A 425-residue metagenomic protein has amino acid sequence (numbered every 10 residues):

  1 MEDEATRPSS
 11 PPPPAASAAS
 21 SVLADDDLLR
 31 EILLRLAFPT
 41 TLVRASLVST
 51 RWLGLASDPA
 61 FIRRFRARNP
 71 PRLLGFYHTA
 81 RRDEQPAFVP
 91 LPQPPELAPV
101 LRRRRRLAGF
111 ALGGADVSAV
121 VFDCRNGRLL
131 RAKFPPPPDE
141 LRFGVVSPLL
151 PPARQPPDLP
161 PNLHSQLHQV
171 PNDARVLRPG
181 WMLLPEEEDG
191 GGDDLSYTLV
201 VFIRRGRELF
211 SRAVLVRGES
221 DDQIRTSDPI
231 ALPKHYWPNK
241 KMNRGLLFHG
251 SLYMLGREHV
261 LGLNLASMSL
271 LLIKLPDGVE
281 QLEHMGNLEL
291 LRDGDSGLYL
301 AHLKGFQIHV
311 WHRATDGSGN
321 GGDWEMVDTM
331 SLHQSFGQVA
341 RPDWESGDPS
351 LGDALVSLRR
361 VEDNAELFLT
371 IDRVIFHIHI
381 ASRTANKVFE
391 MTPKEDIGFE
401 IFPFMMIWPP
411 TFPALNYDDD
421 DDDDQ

Functional and structural regions predicted by a protein language model:
M1-Q425: N-terminal entry/capping and adjacent linker segments that precede and initiate structured domains
